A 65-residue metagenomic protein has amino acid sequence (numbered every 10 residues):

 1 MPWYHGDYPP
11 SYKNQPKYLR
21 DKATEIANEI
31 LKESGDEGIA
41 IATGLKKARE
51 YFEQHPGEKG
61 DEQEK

Functional and structural regions predicted by a protein language model:
M1-K65: C-terminal alpha-helical interaction appendages
